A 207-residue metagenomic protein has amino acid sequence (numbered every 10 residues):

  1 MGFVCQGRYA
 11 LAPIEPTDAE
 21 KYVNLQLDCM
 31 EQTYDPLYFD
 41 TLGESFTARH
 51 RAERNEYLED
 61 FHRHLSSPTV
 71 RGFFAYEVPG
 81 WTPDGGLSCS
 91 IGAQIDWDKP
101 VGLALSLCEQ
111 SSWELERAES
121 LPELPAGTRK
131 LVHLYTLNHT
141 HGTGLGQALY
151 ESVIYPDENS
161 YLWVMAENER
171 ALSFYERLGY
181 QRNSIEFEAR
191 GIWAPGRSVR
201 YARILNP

Functional and structural regions predicted by a protein language model:
M1-A10, C108-S111: Acyl-donor-binding surface of acyltransferase catalytic domains
G2-V4, Q181, W193-P207: Terminal substrate-recognition subdomain of acyl/acetyltransferases
P16, L27-H139, Q147-S152, N206: Acetyl-CoA-dependent GNAT
Y22, Q26: Hydrophobic pocket/interface hotspot
S111, Y161-V164, Q181-R197: Conserved catalytic-core motifs of GNAT/GCN5-like acyltransferases
H133-A148, A166-S173, R177-L178: Conserved glycine-rich acetyl-CoA-binding loop
Y155-E167: Conserved GNAT acetyl-CoA-binding A-motif
